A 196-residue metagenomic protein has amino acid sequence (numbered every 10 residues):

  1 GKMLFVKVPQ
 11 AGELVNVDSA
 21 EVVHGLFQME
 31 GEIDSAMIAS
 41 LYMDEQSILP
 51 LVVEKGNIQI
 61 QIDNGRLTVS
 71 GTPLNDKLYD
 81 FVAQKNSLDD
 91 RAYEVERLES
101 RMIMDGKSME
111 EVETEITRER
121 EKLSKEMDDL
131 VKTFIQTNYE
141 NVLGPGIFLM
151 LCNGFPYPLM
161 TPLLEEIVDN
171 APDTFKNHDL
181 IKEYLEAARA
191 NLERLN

Functional and structural regions predicted by a protein language model:
G1-D128: A non-transmembrane, solvent-exposed segment enriched in polar/low-complexity residues
D129-I135: A short, acidic, amphipathic alpha-helical segment used as a generic capping/interface helix at domain edges
Q136-N196: Charged, long alpha-helical assembly modules
